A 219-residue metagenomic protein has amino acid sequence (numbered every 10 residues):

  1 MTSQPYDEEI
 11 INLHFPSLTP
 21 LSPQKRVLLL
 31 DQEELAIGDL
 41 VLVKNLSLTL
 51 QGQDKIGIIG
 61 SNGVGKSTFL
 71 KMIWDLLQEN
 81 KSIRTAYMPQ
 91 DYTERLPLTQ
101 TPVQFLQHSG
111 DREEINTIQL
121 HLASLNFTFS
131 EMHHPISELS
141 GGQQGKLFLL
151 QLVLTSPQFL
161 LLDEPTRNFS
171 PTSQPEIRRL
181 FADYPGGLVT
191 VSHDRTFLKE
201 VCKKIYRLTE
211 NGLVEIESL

Functional and structural regions predicted by a protein language model:
T2-R26: ABC-family P-loop ATPase nucleotide-binding domain
L21-L219: ABC ATP-binding cassette signature C-motif
